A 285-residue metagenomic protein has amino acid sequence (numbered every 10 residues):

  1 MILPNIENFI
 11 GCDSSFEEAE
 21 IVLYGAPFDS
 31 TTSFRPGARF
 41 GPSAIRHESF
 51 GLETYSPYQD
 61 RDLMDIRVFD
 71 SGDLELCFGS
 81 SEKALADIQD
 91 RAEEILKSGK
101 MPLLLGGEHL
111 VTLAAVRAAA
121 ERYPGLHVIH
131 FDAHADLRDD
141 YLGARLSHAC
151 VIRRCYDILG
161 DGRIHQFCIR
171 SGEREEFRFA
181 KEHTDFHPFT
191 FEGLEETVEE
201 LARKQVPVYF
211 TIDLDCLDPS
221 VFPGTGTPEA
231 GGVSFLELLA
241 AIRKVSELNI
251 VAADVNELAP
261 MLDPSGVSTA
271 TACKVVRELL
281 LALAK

Functional and structural regions predicted by a protein language model:
I2-K285: Conserved alpha-helical scaffold segments that buttress catalytic/binding sites
